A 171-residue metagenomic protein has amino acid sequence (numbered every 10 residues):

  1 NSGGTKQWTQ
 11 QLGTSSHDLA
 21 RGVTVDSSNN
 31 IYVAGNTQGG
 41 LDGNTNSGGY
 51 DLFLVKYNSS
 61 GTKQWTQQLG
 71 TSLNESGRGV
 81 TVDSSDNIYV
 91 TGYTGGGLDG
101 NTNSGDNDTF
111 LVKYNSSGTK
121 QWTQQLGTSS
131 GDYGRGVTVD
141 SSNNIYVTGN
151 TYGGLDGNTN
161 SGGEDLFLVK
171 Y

Functional and structural regions predicted by a protein language model:
N1-Y171: A sequence-level/structural motif corresponding to short, flexible coil/turn segments enriched in small polar residues
